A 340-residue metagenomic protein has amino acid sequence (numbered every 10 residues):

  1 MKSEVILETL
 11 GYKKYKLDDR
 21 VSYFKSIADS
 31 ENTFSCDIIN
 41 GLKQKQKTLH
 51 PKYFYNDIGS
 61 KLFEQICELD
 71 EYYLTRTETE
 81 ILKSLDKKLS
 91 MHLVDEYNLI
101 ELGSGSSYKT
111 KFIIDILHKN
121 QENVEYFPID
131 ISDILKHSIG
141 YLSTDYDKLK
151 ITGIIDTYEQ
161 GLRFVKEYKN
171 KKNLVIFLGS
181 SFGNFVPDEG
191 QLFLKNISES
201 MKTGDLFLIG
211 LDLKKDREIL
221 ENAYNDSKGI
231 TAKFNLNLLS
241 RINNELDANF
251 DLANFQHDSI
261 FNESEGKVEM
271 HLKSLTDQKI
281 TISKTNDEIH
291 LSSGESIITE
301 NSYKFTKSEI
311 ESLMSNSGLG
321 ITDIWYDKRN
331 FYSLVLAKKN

Functional and structural regions predicted by a protein language model:
K2-K52: N-terminal auxiliary segments of SAM/dcSAM-dependent transferases
Q46-S90: Class I SAM-dependent methyltransferase Rossmann-like catalytic core, especially the SAM/SAH-binding loop
E96-G105: Conserved class I S-adenosyl-L-methionine
S106-Q121: Conserved SAM-binding loop of SAM-dependent methyltransferases across substrates and taxa, primarily the Class I
K172-Q191: A short SAM/SAH-binding and catalytic strip from SAM-dependent methyltransferases
Q191-T203: A short glycine-rich, Lys/Arg-flanked "PGG" loop and its adjoining helix->strand segment in the class I
S200-K214: Conserved beta-strand signature within the Rossmann-like core of class I S-adenosyl-L-methionine
E221-Y303, E311-S317: Substrate-binding/catalytic lobe of Class I Rossmann-like enzymes that use SAM or dcSAM, i.e., the mid-to-C-terminal
